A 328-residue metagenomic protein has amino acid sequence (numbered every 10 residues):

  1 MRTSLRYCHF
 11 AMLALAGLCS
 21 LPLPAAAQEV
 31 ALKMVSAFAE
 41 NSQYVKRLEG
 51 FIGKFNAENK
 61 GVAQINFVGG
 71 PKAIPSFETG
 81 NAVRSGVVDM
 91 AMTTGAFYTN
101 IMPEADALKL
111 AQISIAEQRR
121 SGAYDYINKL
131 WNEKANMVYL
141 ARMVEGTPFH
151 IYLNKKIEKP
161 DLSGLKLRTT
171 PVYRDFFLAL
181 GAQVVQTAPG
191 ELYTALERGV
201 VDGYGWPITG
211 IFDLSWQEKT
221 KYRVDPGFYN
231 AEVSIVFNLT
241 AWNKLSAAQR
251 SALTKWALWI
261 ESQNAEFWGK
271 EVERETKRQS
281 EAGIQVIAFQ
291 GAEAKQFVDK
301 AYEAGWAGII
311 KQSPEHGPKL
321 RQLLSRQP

Functional and structural regions predicted by a protein language model:
M1-R6: N-terminal secretory signal peptides that target proteins for export/translocation
C8-F10, V45, D125, E303: Compositionally biased, intrinsically disordered low-complexity regions enriched in proline and serine
H9-P22: Bacterial N-terminal signal peptides
Q28-E117, N132-P328: N-terminal secretory/targeting leader peptides
R120-Y126, L130: Core domains of carbohydrate- and sulfate-ester-processing enzymes
